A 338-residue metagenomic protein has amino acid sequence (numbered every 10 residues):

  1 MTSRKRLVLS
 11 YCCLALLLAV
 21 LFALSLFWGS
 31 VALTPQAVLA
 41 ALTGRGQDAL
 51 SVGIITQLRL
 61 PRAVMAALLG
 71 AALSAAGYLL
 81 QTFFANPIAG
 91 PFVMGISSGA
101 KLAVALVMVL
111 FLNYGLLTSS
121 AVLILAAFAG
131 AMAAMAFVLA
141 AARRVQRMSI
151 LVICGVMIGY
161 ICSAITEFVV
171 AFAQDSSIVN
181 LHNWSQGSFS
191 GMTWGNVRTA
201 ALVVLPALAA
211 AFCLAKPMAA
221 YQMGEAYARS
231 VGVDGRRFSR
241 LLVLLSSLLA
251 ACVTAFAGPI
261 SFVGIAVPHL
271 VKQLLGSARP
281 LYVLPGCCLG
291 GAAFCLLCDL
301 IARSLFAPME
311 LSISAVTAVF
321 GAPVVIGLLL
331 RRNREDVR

Functional and structural regions predicted by a protein language model:
M1-R338: Alpha-helical transmembrane segments in inner-membrane proteins
